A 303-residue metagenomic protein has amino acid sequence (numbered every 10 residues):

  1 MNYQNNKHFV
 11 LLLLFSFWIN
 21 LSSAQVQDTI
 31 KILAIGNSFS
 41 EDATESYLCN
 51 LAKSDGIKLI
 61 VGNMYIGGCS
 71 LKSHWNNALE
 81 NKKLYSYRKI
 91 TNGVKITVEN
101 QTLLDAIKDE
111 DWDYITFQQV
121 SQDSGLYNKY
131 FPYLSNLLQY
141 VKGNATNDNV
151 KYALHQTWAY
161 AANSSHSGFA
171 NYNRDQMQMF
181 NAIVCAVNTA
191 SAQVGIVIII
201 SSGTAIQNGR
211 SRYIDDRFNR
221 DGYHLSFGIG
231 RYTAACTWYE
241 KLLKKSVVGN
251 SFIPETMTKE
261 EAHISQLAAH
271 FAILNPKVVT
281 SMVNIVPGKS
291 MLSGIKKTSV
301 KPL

Functional and structural regions predicted by a protein language model:
N2-V10: Bacterial N-terminal signal peptides that target proteins for export
V10-N20: Bacterial N-terminal signal peptides
S23-V26: Boundary at the C-terminal end of the N-terminal hydrophobic targeting segment
D28, F218, G222-K296: Conserved catalytic region of serine esterases and O-acyltransferases that act on ester linkages in lipids
K31, D42-F131: Conserved SGNH/GDSL esterase-like catalytic core that processes O-acyl groups on lipids and polysaccharides
N100-F227, E240: Alpha-helical cap/lid subdomain in secreted, periplasmic, or secretory-pathway luminal O-acyl-processing enzymes
